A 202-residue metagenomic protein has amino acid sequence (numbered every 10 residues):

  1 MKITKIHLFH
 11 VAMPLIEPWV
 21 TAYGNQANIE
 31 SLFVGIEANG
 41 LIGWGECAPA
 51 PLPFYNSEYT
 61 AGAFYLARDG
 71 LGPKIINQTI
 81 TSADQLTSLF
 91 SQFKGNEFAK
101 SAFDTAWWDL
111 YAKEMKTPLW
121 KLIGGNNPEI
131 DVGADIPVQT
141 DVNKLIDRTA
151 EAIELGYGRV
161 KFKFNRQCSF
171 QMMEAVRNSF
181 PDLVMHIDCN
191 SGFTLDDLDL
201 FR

Functional and structural regions predicted by a protein language model:
M1-H10, T87-S91, A112-K113, T117-E129: N-terminal amphipathic alpha-helix/helix-capping segment at the start of soluble metabolic enzymes
M1-Y55: Structured beta-strand/loop patches that form or line metal/cofactor-binding pockets in enzymes
I16, W44-E46, Y55-S57, V142-K144 (+2 more regions): Short acidic, gly/pro-rich beta-turn/loop elements at beta-sheet edges and active-site/ligand-binding grooves
I29, G62, L66, T81 (+8 more regions): Conserved active-site and cofactor/substrate-binding residues in soluble primary-metabolism enzymes
F33, D109, T149: Short glycine-/small-residue-rich flexible loop motifs, especially phosphate/cofactor-binding loops
I36-E37, I42-E114: Metal- or metallocofactor-binding catalytic centers and their adjacent structured scaffolds across diverse enzyme
K121-R202: Metal-dependent enolase-superfamily TIM-barrel catalytic cores that perform enediolate-based chemistry
